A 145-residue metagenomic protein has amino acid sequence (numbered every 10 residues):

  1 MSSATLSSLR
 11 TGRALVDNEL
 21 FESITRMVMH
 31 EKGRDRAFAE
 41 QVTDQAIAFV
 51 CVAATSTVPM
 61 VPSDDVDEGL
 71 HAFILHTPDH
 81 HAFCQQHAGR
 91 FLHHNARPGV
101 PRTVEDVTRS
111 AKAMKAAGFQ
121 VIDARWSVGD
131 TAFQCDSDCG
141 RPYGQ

Functional and structural regions predicted by a protein language model:
M1-Q145: Intrinsically disordered, low-complexity, repeat-rich regions that form long N- or C-terminal tails or large
